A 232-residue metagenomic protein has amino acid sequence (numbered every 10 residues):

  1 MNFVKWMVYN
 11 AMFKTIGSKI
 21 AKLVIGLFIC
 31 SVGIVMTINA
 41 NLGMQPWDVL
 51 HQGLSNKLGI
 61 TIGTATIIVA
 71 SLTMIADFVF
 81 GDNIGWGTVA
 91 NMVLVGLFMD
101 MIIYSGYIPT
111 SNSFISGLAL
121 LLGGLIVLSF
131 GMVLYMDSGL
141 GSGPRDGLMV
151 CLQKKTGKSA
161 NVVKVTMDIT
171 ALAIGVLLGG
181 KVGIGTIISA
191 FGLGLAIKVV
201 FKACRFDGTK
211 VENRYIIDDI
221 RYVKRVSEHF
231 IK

Functional and structural regions predicted by a protein language model:
N2-K232: Core subunits and conserved enzymes of cellular information-processing and envelope-translocation systems across
